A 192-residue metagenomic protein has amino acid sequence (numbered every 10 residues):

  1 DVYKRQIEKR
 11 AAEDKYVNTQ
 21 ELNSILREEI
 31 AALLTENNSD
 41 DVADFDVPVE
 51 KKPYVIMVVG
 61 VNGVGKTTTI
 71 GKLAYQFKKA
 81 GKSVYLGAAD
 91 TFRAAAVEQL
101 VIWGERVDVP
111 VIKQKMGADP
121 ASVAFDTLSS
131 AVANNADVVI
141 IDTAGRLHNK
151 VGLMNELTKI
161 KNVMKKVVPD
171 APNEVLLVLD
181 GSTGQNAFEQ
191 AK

Functional and structural regions predicted by a protein language model:
D1-A89, A96-M116, A124-V132, A136-I141: Primarily NTPase-proximal linker/entry elements flanking Walker-type ATP/GTP-binding cores
D14, A43-F45, G145, V151-G152 (+1 more regions): Flexible, active-site-adjacent loop/turn segments at secondary-structure boundaries
Y16, Q20, A94, V151 (+1 more regions): Non-catalytic, surface-exposed connector residues within folded enzymatic/regulatory domains
V64-K66, R146, Q185: Gly/Ser/Thr-rich helix-start
G87-F92, T143-G145, V178-S182: G-domain G4 guanine-recognition motif of GTPases
R93, R106, T143-R146, N162: Short, cationic motifs built from Arg/Lys/His that form the positively charged side of catalytic pockets
Q99, D119-N134, H148-K192: Conserved catalytic-core segment of NTP-binding enzymes
